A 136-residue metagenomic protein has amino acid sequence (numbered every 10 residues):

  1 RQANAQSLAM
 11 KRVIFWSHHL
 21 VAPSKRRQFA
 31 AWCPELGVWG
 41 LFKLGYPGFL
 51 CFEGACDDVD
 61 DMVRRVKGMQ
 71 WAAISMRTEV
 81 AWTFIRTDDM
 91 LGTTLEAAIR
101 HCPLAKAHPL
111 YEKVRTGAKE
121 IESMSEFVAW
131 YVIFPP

Functional and structural regions predicted by a protein language model:
R1-P136: Charge-rich, low-complexity N-terminal segments
